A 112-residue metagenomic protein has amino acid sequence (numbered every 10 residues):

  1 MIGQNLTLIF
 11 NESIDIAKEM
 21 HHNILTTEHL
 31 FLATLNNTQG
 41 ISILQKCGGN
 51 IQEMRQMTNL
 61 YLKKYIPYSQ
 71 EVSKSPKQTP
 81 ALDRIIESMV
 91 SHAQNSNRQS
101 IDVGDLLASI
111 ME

Functional and structural regions predicted by a protein language model:
M1-E112: Histone-fold recognition with a strong bias for associated Lys/Arg-rich disordered tails
